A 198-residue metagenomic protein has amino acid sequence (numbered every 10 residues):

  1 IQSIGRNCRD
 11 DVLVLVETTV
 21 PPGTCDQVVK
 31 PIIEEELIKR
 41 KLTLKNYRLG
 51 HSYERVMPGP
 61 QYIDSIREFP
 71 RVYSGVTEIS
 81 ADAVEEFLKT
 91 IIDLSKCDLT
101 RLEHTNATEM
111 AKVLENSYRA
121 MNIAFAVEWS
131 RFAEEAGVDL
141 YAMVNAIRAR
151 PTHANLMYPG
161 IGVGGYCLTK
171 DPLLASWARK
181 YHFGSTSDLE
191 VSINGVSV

Functional and structural regions predicted by a protein language model:
I1-V198: Structural/interface elements that position substrates and couple domains in central-metabolism enzymes
